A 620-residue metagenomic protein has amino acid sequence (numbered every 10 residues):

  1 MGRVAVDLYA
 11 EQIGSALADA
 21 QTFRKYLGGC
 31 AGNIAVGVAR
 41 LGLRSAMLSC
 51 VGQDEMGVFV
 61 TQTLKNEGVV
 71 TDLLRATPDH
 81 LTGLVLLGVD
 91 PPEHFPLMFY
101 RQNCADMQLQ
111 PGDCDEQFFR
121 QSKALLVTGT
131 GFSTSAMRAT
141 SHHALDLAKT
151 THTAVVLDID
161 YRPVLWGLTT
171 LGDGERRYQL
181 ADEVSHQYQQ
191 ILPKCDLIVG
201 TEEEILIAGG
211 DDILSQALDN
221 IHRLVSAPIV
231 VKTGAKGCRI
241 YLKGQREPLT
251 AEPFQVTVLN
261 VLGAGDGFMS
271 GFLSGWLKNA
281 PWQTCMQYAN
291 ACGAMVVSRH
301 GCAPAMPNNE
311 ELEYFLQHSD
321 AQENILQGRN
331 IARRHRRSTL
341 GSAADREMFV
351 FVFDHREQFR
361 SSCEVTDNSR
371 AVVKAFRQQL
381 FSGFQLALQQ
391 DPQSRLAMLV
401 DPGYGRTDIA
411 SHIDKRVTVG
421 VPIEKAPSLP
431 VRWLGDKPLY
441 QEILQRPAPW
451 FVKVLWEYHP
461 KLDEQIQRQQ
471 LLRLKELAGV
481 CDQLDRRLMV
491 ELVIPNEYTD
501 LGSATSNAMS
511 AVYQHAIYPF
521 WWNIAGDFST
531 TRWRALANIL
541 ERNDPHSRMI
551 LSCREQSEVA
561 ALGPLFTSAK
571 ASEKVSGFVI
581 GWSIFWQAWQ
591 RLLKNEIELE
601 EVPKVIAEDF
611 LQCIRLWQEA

Functional and structural regions predicted by a protein language model:
M1-V70, L109, F351: Glycine-rich phosphate/adenosyl-contacting loop at the front of the ribokinase-like
R44-G129, E313-Q322: Conserved N-terminal subdomain of the carbohydrate kinase-like
D146-T150, G210-N330: Conserved phosphate-binding/catalytic region of the ribokinase-like
P163-P248: Conserved phosphate/ATP/ADP-binding segment of small-molecule kinases
N324-L462, V559-S576, W586-A620: Alpha/beta catalytic barrel-like cores
F351, E491, W522, G581: Conserved, mostly hydrophobic/aromatic
A397-D401, W450-Q470, L501, A508-R532: Catalytic beta/alpha-barrel core
I409, P460-V480, G526-E541, V559-A561 (+1 more regions): Active-site-adjacent beta->alpha loops and helix N-cap segments on the catalytic face of soluble alpha/beta enzymes
